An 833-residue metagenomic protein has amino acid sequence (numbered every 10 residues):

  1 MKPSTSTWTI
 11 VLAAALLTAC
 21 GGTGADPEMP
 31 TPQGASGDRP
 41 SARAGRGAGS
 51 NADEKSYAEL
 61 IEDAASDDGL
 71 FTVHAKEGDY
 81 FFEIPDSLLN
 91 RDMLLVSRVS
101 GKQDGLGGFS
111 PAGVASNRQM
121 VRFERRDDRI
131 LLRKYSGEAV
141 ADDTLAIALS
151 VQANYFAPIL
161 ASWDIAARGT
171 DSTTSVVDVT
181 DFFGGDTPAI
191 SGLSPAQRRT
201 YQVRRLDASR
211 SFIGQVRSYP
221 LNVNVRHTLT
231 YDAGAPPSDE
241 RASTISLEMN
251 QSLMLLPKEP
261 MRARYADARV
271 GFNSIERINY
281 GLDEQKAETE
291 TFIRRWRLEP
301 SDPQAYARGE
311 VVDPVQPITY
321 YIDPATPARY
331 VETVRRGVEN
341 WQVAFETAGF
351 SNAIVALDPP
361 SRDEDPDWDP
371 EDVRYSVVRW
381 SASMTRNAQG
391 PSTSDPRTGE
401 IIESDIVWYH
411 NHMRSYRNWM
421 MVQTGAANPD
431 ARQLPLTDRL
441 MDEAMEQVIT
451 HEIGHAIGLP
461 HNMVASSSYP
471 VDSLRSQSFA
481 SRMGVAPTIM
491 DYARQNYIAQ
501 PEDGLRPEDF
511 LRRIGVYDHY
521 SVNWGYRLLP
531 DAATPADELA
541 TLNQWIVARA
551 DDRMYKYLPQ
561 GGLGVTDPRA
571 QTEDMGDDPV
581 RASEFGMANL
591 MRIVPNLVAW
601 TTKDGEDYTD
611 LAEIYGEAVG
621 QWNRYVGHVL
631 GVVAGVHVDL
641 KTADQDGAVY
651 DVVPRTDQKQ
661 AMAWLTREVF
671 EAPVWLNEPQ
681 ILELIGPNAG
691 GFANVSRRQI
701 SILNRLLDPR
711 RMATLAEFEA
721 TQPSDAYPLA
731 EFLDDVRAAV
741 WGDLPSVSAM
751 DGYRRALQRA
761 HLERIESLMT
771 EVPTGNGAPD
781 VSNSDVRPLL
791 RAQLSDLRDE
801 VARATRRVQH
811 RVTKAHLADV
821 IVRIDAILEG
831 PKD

Functional and structural regions predicted by a protein language model:
M1-T9: Bacterial N-terminal signal peptides that target proteins for export
L17-A19: C-terminal motif of bacterial Sec signal peptides marking the signal peptidase cleavage site
G22-Y80, I84-T326, A344, A348 (+8 more regions): Auxiliary tRNA-acceptor-end handling modules of aminoacyl-tRNA synthetases
M29-T31, R39, G45, D358-S381 (+1 more regions): The catalytic-center signature of Zn2+-dependent metalloproteases
E332-E339, V343, E443, Q447 (+4 more regions): Solvent-exposed, polar/charged alpha-helical surfaces in well-ordered, non-transmembrane soluble domains, broadly
E339-F350, G454-H455, L459, Q495 (+2 more regions): Sec-exported extracytoplasmic/periplasmic mature domains
Q389, S394, E400-W408, Y416 (+4 more regions): Extended catalytic-interface subdomain
S466-D833: Conserved catalytic/binding loops enriched for acidic/polar residues
